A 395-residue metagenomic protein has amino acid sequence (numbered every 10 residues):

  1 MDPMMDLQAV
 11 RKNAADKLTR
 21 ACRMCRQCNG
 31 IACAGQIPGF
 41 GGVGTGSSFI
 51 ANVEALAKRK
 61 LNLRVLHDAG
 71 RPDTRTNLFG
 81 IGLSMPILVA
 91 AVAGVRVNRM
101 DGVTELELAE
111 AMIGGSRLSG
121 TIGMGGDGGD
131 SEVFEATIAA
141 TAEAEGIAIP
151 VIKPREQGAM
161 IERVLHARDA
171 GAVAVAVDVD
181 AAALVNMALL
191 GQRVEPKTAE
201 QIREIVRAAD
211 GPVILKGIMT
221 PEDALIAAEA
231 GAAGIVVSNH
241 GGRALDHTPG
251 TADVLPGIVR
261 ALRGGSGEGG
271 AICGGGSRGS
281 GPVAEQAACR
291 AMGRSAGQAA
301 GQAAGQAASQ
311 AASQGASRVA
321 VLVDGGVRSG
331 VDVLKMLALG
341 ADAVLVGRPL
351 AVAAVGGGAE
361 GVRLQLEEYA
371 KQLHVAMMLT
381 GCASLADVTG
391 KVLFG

Functional and structural regions predicted by a protein language model:
D2-S84, V388: An N-cap/entry alpha-helix motif that binds or orients negatively charged groups
G46-D130, F134: N-terminal functional module of multi-domain proteins
G120-G123, A148, V213, V321: Hydrophobic beta-strand scaffold residues
V133-A159: Long, hydrophobic, well-ordered secondary-structure blocks that form the structural core and pocket-lining surfaces
R155-G265, Q314-V323, V331-V352: Alpha/beta enzyme core
R278-A316: Long, intrinsically disordered low-complexity tandem-repeat segments
V331-L385: Shared catalytic-loop signature of beta/alpha-barrel
V346, V388-G395: Amphipathic alpha-helical segments at domain termini/boundaries
